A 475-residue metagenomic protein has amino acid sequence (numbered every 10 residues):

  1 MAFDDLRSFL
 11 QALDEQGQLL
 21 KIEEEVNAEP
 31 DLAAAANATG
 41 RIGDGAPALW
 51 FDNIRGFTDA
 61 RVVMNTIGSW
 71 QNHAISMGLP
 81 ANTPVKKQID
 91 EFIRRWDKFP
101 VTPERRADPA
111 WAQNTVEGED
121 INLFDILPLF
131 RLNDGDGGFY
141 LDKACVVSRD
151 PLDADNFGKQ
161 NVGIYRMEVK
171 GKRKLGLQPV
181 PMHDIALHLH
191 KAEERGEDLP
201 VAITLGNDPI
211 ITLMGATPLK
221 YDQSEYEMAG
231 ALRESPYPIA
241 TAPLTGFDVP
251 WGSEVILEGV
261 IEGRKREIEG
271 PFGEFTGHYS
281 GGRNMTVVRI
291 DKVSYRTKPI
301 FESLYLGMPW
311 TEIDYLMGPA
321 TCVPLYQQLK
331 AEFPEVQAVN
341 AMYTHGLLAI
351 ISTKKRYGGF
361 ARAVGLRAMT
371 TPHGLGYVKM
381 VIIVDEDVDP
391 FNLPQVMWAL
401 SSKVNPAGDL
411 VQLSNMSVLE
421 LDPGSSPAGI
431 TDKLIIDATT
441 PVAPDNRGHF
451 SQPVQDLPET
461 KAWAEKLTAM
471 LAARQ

Functional and structural regions predicted by a protein language model:
M1-F272, G277-V287, D291-Q475: Extended, highly charged
